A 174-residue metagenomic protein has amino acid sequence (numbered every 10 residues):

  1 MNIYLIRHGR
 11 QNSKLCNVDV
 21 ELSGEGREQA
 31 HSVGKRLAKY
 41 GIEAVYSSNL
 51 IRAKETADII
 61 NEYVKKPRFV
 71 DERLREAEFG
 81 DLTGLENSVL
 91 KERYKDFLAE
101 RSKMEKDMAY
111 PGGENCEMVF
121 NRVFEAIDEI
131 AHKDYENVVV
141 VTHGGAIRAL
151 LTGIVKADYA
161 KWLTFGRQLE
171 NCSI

Functional and structural regions predicted by a protein language model:
I3, D134-T142: Generic beta-sheet signal
I3-L5, G9-I59, Y110-F124: Loop-to-helix element that buttresses phosphate recognition and phosphoryl-transfer chemistry
Q11, A146-I147: Short active-site segment of divalent metal-dependent hydrolases/proteases that encodes the spacing between
V33-A99: Phosphate-coordination/substrate-recognition cap region in phosphate-metabolizing enzymes
K39-G41, I130-E136: Glycine-rich phosphate-binding loop signature in dinucleotide/nucleotide-binding domains
I59, A149-G153: Active-site signature of alpha/beta-hydrolase-fold catalytic machinery across serine- and Asp/Cys-nucleophile hydrolases
E125, I130, V140-G145: His/acidic metal-ligating clusters that form di-metal
A157-I174: Domain-level recognition of soluble alpha/beta enzyme cores, biased toward histidine phosphatases/phosphomutases
